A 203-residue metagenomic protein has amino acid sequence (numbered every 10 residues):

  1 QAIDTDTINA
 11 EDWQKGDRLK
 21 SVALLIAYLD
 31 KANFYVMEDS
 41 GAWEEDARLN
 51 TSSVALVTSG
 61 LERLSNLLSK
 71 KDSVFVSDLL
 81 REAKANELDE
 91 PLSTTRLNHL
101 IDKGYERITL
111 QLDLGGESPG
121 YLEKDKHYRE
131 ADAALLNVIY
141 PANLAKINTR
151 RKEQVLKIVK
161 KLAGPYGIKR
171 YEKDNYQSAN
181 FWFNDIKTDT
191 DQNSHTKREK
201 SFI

Functional and structural regions predicted by a protein language model:
Q1-A32, V54: Aromatic-rich carbohydrate-recognition surfaces in CAZymes
A2, Y28-V36, R107, Q111 (+1 more regions): A short secondary-structure junction motif
A2-G16, V36-E44, L64-R96, A145: Inter-helical turn/loop segments and adjacent helix faces that build the functional surface of alpha-helical bundle
L25, G60-R63: Short, hydrophobic/aromatic alpha-helical segments in well-folded domains
I26-M37, N180-T188: Active-site-adjacent bridging/hinge elements
D30-N33, T58, S65: A conserved position within tetratricopeptide repeats
T51-S59, S73-F202: Extended ligand-binding clefts on enzyme/binding-domain cores
